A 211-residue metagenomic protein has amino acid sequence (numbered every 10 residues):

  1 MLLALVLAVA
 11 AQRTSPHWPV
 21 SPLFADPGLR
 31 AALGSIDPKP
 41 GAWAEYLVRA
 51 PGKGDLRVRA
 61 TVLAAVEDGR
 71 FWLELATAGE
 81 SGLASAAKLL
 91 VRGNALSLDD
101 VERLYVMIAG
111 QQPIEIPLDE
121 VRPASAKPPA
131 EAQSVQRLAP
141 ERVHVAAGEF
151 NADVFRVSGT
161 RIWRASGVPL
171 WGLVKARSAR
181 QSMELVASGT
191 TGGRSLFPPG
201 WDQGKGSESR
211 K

Functional and structural regions predicted by a protein language model:
M1-A8: Bacterial N-terminal signal peptides
R13-K211: Acidic, serine/threonine-rich low-complexity disordered tracts
